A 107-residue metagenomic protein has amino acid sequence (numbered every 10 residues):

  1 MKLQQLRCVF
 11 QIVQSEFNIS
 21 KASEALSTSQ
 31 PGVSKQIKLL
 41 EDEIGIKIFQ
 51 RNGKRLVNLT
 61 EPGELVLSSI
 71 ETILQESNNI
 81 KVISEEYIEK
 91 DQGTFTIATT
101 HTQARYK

Functional and structural regions predicted by a protein language model:
K2-L6, Q30, G63: The N-cap/first-turn positions of alpha helices within or immediately adjacent to helix-turn-helix DNA-binding domains
V9-F10, A22-S23, T60-G63: Hydrophobic two-helix hairpin corresponding to the core of helix-turn-helix DNA-binding domains
I12-S29: Short helix-boundary/capping micro-motifs
E16, A25, L39-K47: Residue cluster at the C-terminal edge of the helix-turn-helix DNA-binding motif
S29, K35-L39: Residues within the DNA-recognition helix of helix-turn-helix
P31, V82, I88-K107: N-terminal winged-helix
E41-E61: A short LG(V/I)-centered, amphipathic sequence patch enriched for acidic residue(s) preceding the LG motif
E43-I44, V66-I88: Alpha-helical linker/hinge and terminal dimerization helices associated with HTH transcriptional regulators
